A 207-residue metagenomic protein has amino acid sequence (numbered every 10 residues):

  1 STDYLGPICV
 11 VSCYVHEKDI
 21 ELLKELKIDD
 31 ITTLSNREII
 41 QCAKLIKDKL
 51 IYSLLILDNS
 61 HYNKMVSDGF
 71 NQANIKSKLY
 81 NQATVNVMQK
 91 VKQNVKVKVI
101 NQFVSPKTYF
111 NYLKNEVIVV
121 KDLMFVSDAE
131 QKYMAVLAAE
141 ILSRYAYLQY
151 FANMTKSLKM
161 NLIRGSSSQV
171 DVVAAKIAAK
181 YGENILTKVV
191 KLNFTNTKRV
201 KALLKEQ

Functional and structural regions predicted by a protein language model:
S1-Q207: RNase H-like, Mg2+-dependent phosphodiesterase core, and more generally RNA phosphate-backbone-engaging helix-loop
